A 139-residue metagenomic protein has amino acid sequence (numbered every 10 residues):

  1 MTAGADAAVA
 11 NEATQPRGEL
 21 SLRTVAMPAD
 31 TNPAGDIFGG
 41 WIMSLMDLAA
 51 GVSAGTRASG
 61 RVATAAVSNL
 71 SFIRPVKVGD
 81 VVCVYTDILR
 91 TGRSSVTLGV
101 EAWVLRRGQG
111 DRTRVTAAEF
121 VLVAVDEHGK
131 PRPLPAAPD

Functional and structural regions predicted by a protein language model:
A3-A5, A10-E12, P16-L22, K77-V78 (+1 more regions): HotDog/MaoC-like acyl-thioester-processing domains
Q15-R17, I37, L48-T91, S95-T97 (+1 more regions): Hydrophobic beta-strand-centered segment that forms part of the acyl-chain substrate-binding groove
T24-A26, R57: Short, small-residue-rich loop/turn micro-motifs
A26-M27, F72, L122-A124: Hydrophobic residues in beta-strands and at strand termini
M27-L45: A conserved, well-ordered hydrophobic junction motif at loop->secondary-structure transitions
M43, D47-L48, A137: Ubiquitous "structural anchor" signal
